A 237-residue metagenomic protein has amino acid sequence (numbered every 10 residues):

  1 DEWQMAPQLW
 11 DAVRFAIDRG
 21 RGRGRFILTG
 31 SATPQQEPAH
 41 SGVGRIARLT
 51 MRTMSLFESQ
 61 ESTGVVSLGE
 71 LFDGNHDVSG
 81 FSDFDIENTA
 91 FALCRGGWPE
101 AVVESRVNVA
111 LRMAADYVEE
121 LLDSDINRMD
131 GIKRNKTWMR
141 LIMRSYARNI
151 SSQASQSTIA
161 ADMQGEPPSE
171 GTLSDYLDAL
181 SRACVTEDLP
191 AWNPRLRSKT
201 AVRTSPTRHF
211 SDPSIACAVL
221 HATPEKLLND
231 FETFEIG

Functional and structural regions predicted by a protein language model:
D1, V13, S59, L93-G96 (+2 more regions): Conserved RecA-like P-loop NTPase ATPase core
D1-L9: Conserved P-loop NTPase "ATPase switch" module shared by AAA+ and STAND
W10-P34: Conserved catalytic/switch belt of AAA+ P-loop NTPases
D11-R14, A39-S41, A222: Short amphipathic alpha-helical segments
A12-A16, E58, S62, Y176: Alpha-helical scaffold elements adjacent to nucleotide-binding pockets in ATP/GTP-utilizing enzyme cores
R14-I17, V43-A47, K226-L227: Glycine-rich, phosphate-binding/catalytic loops in enzymes
G30-S31, Q36-R148, S152: Interdomain motor-coupling "hinge/lid" segment immediately C-terminal to the ATP-binding subdomain of NTP-driven enzymes
V102-G237: Accessory nucleic acid-recognition modules appended to NTPase machines
